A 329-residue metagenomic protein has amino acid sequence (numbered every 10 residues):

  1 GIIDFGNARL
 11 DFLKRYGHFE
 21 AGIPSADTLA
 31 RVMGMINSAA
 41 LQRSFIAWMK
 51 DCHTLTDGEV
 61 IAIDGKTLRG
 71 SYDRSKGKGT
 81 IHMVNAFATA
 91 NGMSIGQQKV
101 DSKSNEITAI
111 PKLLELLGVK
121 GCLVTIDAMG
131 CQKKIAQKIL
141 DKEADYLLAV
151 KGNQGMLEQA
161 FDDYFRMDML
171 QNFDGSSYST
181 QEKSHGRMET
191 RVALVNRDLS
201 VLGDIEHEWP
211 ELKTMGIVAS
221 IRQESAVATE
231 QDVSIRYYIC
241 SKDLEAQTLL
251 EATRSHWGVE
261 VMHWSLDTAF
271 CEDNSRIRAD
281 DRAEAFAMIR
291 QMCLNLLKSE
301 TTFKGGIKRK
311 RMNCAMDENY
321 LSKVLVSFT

Functional and structural regions predicted by a protein language model:
G1-I126, C131-K134: Conserved, well-structured functional cores that handle cations and Mg-NTP chemistry
R9, D174, L266-T329: A short, flexible helix-boundary coil/loop motif
S25, D64, G92, Y146 (+3 more regions): A residue-level signal for conserved active-site and pocket-lining positions in enzyme catalytic cores
S38, K50, E115, A144 (+3 more regions): Generic secondary-structure signature for well-ordered alpha-helical cores
A39, A47, H207-L212, R222-Q223 (+2 more regions): Charged, often Cys/His-bearing segments associated with DNA-binding zinc-finger transcription factors
I95-Q171, G175-E182: Nuclease catalytic cores that cleave nucleic-acid phosphodiester bonds, predominantly acidic two-metal-ion
K151-R254: An anionic, glycine-rich sequence signature occurring as long contiguous blocks
I239, D243-I277: Short amphipathic alpha-helical "interface-anchor" segments enriched in bulky aromatics
